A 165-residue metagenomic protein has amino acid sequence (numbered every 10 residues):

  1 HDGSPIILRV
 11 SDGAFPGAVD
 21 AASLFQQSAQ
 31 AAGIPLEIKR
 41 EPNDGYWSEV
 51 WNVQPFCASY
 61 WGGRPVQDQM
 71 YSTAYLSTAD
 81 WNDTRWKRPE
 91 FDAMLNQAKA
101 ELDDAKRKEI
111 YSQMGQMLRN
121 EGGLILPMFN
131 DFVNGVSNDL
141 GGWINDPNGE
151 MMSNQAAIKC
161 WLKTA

Functional and structural regions predicted by a protein language model:
H1, Q30-I34: Short helix-capping segments at alpha-helix termini
H1-G3, G122: Short gly/pro-enriched beta-turn/loop segments at secondary-structure junctions
G3-G13, L36-K39: Short, well-ordered beta-strand elements
D12-Q27, A31, D44-A165: Detector for C-terminal structural segments
